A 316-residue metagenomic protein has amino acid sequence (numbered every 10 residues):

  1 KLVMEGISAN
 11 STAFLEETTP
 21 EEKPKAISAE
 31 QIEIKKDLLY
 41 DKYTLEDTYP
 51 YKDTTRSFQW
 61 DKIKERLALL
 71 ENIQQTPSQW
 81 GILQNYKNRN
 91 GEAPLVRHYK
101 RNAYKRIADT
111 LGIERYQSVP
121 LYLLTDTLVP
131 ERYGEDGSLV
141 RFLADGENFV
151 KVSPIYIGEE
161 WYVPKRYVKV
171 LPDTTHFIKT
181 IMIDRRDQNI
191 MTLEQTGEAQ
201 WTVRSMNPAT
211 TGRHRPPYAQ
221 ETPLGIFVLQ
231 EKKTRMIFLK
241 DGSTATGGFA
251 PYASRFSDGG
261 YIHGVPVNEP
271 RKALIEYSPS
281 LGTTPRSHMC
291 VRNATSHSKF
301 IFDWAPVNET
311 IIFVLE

Functional and structural regions predicted by a protein language model:
F14, P20-A93, E131-R166: SH3/SH3-like beta-barrel superfamily modules
A26-I34, L38-Y40, L45-E46, Y51-D53 (+2 more regions): Exported/periplasmic cell-wall-interacting domains
A93-Q117, N268, K272-T283: Short beta-strand/loop turn elements enriched in aromatics
R115-D126, H288-T295: Short, structured beta-strand/loop micro-motifs enriched in basic residues and often containing a Trp
L124-G134, T202: SH3/SH3-like (including bacterial SH3b) beta-barrel domains that bind proline-rich motifs or cell-wall ligands
E135-S138, Q188, S296-D303: Solvent-exposed, polar/charged alpha-helical surfaces in well-ordered, non-transmembrane soluble domains, broadly
D136, P223-L224, V307-N308: Short, flexible surface segments
P164-A273: Gly/Pro-biased beta-strand-loop elements
